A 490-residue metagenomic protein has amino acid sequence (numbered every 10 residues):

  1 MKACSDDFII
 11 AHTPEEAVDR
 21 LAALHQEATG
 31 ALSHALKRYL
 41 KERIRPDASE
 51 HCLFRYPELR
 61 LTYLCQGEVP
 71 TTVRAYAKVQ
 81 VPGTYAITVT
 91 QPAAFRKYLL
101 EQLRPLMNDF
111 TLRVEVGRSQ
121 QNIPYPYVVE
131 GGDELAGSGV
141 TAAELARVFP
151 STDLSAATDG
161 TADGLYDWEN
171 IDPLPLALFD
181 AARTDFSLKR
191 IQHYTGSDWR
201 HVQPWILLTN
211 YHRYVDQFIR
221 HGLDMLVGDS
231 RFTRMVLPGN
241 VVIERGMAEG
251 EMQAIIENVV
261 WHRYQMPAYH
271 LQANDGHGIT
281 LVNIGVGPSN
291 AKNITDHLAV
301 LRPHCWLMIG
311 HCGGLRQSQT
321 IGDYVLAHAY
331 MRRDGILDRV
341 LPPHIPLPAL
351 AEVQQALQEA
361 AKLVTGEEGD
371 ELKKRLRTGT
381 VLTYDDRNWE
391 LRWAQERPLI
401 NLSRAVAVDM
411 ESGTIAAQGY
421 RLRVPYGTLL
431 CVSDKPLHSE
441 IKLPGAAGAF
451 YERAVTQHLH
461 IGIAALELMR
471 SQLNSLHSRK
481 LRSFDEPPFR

Functional and structural regions predicted by a protein language model:
M1-C305, G313-R490: Accessory terminal and edge-of-domain segments that mediate assembly/interaction and cofactor placement around
